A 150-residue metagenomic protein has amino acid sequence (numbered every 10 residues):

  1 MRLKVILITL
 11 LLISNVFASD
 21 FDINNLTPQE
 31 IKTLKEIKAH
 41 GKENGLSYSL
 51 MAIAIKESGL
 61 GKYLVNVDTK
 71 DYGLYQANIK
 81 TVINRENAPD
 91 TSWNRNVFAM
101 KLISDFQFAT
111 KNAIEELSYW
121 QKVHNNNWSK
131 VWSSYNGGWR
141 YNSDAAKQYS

Functional and structural regions predicted by a protein language model:
K4-S14: Sec-dependent N-terminal signal peptides
S19-S150: Catalytic glycan-binding domains that act on GlcNAc-containing polysaccharides
